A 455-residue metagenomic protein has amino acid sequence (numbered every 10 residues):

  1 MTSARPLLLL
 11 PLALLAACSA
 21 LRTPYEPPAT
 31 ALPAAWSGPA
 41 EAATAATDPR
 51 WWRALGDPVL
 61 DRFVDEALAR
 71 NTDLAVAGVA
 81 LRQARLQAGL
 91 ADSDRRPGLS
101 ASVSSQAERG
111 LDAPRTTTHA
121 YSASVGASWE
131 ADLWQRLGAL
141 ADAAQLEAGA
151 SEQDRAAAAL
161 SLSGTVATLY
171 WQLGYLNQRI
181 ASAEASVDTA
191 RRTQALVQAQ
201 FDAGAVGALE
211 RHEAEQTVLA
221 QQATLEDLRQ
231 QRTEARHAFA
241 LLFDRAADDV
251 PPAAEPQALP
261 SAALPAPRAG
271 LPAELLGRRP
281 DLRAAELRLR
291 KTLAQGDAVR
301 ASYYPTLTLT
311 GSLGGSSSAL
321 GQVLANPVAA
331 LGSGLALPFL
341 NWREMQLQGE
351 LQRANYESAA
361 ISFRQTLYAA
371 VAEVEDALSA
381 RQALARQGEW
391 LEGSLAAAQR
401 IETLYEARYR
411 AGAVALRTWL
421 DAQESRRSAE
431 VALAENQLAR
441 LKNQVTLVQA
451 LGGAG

Functional and structural regions predicted by a protein language model:
T2-A69, Q145, R229-G277, R283 (+1 more regions): Terminal intrinsically disordered/low-complexity segments used for targeting and assembly
A40, A46-L55, D65, S102-G126 (+4 more regions): Small/polar, glycine/serine/threonine/aspartate-rich low-complexity segments that form flexible
L60-R62, A120-S122, T168, E213 (+3 more regions): Transmembrane beta-barrel architecture of outer-membrane proteins
E66-A75, R82-P97, G110, G126-A143 (+8 more regions): A glycine-/polar-enriched beta->alpha junction
R70, A77, E130, L137 (+21 more regions): Amphipathic alpha-helical coiled-coil segments and their boundaries
L137, Q153-L271, A380, L404-A407 (+2 more regions): Periplasmic alpha-helical coiled-coil/stalk elements that build and connect Gram-negative outer-membrane
F201-A205, Y409-A413, A450-A454: A short glycine-centered flexible hinge/capping loop motif at secondary-structure junctions
L228, P280-D281, L287, A359 (+1 more regions): Metallo-beta-lactamase
